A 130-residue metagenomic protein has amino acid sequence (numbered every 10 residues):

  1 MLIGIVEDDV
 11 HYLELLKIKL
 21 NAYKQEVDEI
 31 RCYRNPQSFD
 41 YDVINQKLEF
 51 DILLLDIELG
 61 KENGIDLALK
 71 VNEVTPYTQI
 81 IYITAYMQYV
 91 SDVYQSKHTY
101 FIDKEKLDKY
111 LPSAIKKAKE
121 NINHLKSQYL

Functional and structural regions predicted by a protein language model:
M1-G4, L125-K126, L130: Non-catalytic signal-transmission and effector/linker regions of two-component phosphorelay proteins
E7: Conserved acidic carboxylate
V10-E14, V90: Charged phosphotransfer/docking patches of two-component systems
E14-N21: Charged docking surfaces used in two-component/phosphorelay signaling
K17, C32-I52: Acidic, metal-coordinating helix/loop segments flanking the phosphotransfer/catalytic sites of two-component signaling
F50-K126: CheY-like receiver
